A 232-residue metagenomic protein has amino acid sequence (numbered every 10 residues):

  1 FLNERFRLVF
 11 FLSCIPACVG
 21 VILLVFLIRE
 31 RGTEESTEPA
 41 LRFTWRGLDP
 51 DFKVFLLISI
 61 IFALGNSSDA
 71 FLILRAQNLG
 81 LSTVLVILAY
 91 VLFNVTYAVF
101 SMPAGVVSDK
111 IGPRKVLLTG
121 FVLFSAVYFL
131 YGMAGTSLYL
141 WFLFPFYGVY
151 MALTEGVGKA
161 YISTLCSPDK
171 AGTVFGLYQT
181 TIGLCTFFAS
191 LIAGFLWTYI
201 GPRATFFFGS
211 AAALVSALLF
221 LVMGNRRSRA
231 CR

Functional and structural regions predicted by a protein language model:
F1-I15, F195-A212: A membrane-interface helix-boundary motif in multi-pass transporters
E4, K110-F121: Cytoplasmic membrane-interface "Motif A"-like loop-to-helix N-cap segments of 12-TM Major Facilitator Superfamily
C14-E34, S216-G224: C-terminal membrane-cytosol helix-exit motif in multi-pass small-molecule transporters
E30-I58: Juxtamembrane intracellular "pre-TM" segments in multi-pass secondary transporters
A70-V86, Y90: Short amphipathic helix-loop junctions that connect adjacent transmembrane helices in Major Facilitator Superfamily/SLC
S101-G112, W197-T198: Helix-to-loop junctions at the C-terminal end of transmembrane segments in multipass secondary transporters
L123-G135: C-terminal ends and interior cores of transmembrane alpha-helices in multi-pass membrane transporters/permeases
L153-C166: Intracellular juxtamembrane helix-capping segments at the cytosolic ends of symmetry-related transmembrane helices
